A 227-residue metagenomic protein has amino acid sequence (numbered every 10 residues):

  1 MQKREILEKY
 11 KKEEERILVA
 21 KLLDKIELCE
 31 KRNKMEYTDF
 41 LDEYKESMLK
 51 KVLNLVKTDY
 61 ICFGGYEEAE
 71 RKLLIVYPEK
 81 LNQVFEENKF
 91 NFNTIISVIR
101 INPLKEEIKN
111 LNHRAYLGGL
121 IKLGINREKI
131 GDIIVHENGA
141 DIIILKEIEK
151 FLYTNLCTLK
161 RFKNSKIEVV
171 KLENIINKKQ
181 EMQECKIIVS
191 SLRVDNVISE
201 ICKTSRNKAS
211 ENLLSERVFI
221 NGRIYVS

Functional and structural regions predicted by a protein language model:
M1-I201: Ferredoxin-like alpha/beta domains used as RNA- or RNAP-binding modules
I188-S227: A basic, amphipathic helix-loop patch mediating RNA/tRNA/ribosome contacts
